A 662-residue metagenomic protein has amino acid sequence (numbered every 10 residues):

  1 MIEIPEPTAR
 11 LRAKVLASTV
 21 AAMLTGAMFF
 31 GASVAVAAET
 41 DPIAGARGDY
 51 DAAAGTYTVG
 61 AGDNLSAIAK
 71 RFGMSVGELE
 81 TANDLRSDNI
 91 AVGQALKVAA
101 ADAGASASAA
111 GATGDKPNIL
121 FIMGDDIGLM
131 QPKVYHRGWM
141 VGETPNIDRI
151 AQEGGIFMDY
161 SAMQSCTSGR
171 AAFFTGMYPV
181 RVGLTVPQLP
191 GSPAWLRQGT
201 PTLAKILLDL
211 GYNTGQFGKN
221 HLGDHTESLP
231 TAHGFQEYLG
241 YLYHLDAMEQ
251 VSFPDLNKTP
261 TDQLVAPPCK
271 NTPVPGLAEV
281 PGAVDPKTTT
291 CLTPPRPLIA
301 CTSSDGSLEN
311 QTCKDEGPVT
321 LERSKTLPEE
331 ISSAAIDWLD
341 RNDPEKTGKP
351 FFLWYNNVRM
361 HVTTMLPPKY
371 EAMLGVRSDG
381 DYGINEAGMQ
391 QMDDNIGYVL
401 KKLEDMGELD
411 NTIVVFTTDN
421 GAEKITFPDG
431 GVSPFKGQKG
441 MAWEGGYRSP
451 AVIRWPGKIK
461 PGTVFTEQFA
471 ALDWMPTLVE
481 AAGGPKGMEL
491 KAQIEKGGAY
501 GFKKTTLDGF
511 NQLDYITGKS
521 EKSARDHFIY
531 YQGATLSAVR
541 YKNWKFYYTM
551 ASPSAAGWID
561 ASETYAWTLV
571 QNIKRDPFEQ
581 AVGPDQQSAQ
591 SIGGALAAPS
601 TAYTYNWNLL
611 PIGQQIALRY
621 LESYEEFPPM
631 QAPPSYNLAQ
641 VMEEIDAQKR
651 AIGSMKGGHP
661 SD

Functional and structural regions predicted by a protein language model:
M1-R12: N-terminal secretory signal peptides that target proteins for export/translocation
T25-V34: C-terminal segment of classical bacterial N-terminal signal peptides
A38-E39: Boundary of Sec targeting at the N-terminus
P42-S75, Q94: Primarily a LysM-type cell-wall glycan-binding module
G77-R86: N-terminal post-signal-peptidase region of extra-cytosolic proteins
A110-T564, T568, E579, Q586 (+2 more regions): Formylglycine-dependent sulfatase
